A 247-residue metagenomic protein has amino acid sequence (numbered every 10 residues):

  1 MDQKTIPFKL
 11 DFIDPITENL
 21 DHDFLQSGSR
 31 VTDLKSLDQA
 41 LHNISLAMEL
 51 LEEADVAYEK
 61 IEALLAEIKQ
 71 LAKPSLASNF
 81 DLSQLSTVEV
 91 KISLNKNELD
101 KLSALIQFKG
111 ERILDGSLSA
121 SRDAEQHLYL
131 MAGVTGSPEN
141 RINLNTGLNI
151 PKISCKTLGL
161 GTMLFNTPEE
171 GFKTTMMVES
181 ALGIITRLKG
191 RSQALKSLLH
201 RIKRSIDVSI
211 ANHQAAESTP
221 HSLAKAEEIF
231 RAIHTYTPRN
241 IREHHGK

Functional and structural regions predicted by a protein language model:
M1-S27, L34-S36, H42-D207, S218-S222 (+2 more regions): Amphipathic alpha-helical coiled-coil/heptad-repeat segments
